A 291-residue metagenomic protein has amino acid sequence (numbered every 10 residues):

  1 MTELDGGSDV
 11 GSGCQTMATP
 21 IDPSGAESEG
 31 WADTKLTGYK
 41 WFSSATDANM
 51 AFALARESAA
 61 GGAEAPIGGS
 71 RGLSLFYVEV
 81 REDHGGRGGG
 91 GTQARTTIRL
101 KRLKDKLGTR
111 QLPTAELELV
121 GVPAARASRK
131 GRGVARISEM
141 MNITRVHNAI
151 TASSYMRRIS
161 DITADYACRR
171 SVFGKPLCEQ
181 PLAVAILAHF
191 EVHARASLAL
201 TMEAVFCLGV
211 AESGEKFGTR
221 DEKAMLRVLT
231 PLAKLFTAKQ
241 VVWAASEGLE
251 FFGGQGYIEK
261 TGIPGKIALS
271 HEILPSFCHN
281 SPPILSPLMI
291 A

Functional and structural regions predicted by a protein language model:
M1, D33-T37, R71, I98-R102 (+4 more regions): Glycine- and acidic
T2-E29, D33, W41, A60 (+1 more regions): Beta-sandwich/jelly-roll carbohydrate-recognition scaffolds of carbohydrate-active enzymes
S28-E29, D33, A125-S138, I162-L177 (+2 more regions): Active-site-adjacent bridging/hinge elements
W31-R95: A short core secondary-structure module
H84-T97, K101, K106, P113-T144 (+1 more regions): A glycine-rich, basic-preceded beta-loop-alpha segment at the flavin cofactor/substrate interface of flavin-utilizing
T109, A224-A291: Alpha-helix capping/hinge segments and adjacent helical runs
R145-E215: Extended amphipathic alpha-helical segments enriched in small hydrophobics
R195-F236, L249: C-terminal helix-coil-helix/basic helical segment that borders enzyme active sites and/or dimer interfaces and provides
